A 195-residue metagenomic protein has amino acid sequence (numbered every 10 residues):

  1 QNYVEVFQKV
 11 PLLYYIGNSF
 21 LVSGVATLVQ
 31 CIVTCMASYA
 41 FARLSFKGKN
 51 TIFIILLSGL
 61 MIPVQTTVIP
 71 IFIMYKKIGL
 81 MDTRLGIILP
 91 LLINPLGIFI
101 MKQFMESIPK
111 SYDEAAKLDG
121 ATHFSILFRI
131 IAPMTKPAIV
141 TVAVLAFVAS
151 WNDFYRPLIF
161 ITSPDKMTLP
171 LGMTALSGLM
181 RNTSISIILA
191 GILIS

Functional and structural regions predicted by a protein language model:
Q1-S195: A structural signal for multi-pass alpha-helical bundles of membrane permease subunits that mediate small-molecule
